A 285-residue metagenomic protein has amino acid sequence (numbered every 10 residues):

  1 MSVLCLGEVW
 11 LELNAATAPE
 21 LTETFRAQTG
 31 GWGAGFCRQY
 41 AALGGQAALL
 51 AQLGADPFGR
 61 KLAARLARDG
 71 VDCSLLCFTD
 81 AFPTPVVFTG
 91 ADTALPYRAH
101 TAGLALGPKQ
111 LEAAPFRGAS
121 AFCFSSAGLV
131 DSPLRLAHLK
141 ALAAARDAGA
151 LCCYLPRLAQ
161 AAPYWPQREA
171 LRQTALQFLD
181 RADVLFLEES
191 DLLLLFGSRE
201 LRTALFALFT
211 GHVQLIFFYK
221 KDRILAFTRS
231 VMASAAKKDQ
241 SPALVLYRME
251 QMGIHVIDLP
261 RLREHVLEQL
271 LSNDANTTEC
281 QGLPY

Functional and structural regions predicted by a protein language model:
M1-V71, R263, L267-Y285: Glycine-rich phosphate/adenosyl-contacting loop at the front of the ribokinase-like
L4, A48, C153, I216-F217: Structural detector of well-ordered beta-strand residues that form the stable sheet scaffold of enzyme domains
Q46-S126, T278-Y285: Conserved N-terminal subdomain of the carbohydrate kinase-like
P115-R117, F178-L179, T210: A short, aliphatic-rich alpha-helical micro-motif
A121, S126-R202: Conserved beta-alpha-beta core of the PfkB/ribokinase-like small-molecule kinase fold
V184-L194, T203-S234: Conserved phosphate-donor
G211-Q214, S230-Y285: Conserved post-catalytic alpha-helical subdomain immediately downstream of the catalytic base and nucleotide-binding
